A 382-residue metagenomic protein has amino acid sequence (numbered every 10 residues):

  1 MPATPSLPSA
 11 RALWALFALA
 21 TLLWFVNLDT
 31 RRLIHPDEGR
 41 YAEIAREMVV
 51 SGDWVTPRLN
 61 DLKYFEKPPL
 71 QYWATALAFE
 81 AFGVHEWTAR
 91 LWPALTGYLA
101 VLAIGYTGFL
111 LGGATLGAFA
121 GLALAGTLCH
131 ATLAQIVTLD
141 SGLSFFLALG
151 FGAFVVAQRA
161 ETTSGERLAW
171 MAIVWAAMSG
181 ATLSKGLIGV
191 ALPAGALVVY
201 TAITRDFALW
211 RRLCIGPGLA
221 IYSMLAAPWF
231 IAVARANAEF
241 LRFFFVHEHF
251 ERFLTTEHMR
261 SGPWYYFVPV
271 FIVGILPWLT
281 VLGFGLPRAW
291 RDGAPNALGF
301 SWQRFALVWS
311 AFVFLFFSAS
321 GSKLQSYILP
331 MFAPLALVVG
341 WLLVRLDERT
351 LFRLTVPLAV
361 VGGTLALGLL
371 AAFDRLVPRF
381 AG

Functional and structural regions predicted by a protein language model:
P2-R353, G368-L376: Membrane-integral, polyisoprenol-dependent glycosyltransferases of the GT-C/oligosaccharyltransferase superfamily
F352-G363: The cytoplasmic-loop to transmembrane-helix boundary for the fourth helix
